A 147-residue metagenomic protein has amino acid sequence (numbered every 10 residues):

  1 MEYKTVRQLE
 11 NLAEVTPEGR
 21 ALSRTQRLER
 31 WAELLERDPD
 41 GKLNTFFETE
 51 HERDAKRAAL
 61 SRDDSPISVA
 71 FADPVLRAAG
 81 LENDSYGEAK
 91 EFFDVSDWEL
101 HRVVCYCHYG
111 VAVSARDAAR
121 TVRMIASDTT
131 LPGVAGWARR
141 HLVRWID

Functional and structural regions predicted by a protein language model:
E2-D147: Catalytic phosphate/metal-binding cores of nucleic-acid and nucleotide-processing enzymes, i.e., regions that mediate
